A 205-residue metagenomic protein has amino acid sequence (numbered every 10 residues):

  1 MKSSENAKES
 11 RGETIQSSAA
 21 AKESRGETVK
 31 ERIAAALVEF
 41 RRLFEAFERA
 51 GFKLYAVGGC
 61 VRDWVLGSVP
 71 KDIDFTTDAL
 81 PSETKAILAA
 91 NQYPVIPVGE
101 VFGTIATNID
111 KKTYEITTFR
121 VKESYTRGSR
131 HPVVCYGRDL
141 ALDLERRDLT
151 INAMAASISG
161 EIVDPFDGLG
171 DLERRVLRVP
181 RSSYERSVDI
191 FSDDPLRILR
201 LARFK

Functional and structural regions predicted by a protein language model:
M1-E9, E13-K205: Catalytic cores of the polymerase beta-like nucleotidyltransferase superfamily and closely associated nucleotide
